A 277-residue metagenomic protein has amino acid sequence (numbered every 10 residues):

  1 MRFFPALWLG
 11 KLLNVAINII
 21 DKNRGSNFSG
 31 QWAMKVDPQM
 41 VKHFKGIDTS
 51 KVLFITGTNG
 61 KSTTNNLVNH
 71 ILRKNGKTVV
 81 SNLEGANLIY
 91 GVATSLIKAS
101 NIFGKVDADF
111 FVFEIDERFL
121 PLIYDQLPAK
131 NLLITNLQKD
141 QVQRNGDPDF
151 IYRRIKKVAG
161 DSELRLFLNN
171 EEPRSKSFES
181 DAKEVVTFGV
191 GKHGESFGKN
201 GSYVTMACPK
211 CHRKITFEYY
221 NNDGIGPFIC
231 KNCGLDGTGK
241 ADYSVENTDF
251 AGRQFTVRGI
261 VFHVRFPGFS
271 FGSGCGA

Functional and structural regions predicted by a protein language model:
F4-G189, F197-A207: Phosphate-binding loop of NTP-binding sites
G189-A277: Adenine nucleotide phosphate-binding catalytic loops in nucleotide-utilizing enzymes
